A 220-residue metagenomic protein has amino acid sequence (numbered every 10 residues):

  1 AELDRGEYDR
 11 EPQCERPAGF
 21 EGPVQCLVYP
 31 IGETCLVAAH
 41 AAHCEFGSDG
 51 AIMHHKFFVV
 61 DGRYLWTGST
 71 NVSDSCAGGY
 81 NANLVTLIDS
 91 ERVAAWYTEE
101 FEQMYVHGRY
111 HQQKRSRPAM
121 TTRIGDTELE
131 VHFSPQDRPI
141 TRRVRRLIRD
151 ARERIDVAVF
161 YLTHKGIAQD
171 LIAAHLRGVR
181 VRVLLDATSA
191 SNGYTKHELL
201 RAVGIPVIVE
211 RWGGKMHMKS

Functional and structural regions predicted by a protein language model:
A1-D150, K165-D170, R177-S220: HKD-type phospholipase D/PLD-like phosphodiesterase module
F160-L162: Long, repeat-rich segments with strong aromatic
